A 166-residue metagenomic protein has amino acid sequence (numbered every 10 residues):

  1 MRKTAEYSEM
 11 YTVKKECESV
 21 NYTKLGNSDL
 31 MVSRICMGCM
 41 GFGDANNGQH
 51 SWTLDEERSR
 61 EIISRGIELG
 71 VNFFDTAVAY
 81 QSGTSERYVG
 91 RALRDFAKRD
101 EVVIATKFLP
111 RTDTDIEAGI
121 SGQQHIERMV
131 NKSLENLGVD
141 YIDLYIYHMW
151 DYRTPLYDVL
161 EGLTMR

Functional and structural regions predicted by a protein language model:
M1-V102: N-terminal binding-site loop/beta-alpha segment at the start of enzyme catalytic domains that lines or forms
V13, S33, K98, T112 (+2 more regions): Alpha-helix initiation/capping motif
M40-F42, A77-A79, K107-R111, Y147-W150: Active-site beta-loop-alpha junctions enriched in small/polar residues
N46, D113-R166: Glycine/proline-rich, positively charged, aromatic-decorated active-site loop/lid region on the catalytic face
L69-D75, F108-T114, V139-Y141: Low-complexity, flexible helical/coil segments
L93, F108, L163-R166: Hydrophobic positions in alpha-helices of CheY-like receiver
F96-I120: Structural motif corresponding to the early beta-alpha repeats
